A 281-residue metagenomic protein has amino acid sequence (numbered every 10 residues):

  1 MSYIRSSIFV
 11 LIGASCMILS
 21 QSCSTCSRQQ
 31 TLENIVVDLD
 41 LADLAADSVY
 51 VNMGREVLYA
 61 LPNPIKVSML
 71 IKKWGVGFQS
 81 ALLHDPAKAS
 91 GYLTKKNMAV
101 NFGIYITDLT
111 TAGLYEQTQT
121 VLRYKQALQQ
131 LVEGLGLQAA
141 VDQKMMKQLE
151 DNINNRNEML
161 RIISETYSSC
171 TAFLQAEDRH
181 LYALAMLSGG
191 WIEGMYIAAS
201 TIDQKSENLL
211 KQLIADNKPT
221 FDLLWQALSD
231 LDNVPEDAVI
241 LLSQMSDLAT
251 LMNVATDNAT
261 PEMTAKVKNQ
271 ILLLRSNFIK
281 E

Functional and structural regions predicted by a protein language model:
M1-V10: Bacterial N-terminal signal peptides that target proteins for export
I18-T25: C-terminal motif of bacterial Sec signal peptides marking the signal peptidase cleavage site
Q30-M145: N-terminal Sec/ER secretory leader and immediately downstream segment of secreted/extracellular precursors
S90-N97, L109-E116, T120, Q148-D151 (+6 more regions): Non-transmembrane, amphipathic alpha-helical segments
G103, K125, Q129, S164-Y167 (+7 more regions): Generic structural concept
L109-E116, L135, A139, L174-E177 (+4 more regions): Secondary-structure edge/capping motif, primarily at the C-terminal ends of alpha-helices and the immediately following
E150-L231: Extended amphipathic alpha-helical interaction segments
Q226-E281: A cross-kingdom marker for long, charged
